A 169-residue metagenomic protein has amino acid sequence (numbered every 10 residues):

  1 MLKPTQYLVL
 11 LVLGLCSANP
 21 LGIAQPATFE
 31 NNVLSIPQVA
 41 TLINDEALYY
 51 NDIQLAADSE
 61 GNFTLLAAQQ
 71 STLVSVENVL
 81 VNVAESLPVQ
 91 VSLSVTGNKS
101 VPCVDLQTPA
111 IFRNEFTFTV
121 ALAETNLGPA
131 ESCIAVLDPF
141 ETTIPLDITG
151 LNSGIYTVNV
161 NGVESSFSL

Functional and structural regions predicted by a protein language model:
M1-L8: Bacterial N-terminal signal peptides that target proteins for export
L8-V9, L106: Short beta-strand-initiation
V9-S17: Bacterial N-terminal signal peptides
N19-L169: Exposed, flexible binding/inhibitory loops of compact, secreted disulfide-stabilized domains
